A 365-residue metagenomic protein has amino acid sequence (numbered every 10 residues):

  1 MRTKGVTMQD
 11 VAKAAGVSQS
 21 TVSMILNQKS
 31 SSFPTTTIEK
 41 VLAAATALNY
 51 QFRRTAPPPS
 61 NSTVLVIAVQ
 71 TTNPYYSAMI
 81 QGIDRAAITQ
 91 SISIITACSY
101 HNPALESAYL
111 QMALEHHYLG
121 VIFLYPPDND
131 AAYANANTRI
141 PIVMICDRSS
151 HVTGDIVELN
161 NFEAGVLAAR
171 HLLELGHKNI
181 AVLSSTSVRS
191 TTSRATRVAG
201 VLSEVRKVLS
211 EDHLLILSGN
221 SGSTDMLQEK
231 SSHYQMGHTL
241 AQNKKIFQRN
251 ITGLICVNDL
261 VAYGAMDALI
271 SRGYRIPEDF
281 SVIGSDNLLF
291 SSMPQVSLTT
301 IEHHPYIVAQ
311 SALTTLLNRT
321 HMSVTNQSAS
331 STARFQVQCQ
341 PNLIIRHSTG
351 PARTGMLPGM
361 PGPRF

Functional and structural regions predicted by a protein language model:
M1-N61: N-terminal helix-turn-helix DNA-binding module of bacterial transcription factors
M1-T3, T7, S60-R170, E174 (+2 more regions): Alpha-helical recognition/docking segments in bacterial nutrient-uptake and carbohydrate-utilization systems
Q19-S23, P57-T72, N179-S187: Short beta-strand segments enriched in small/hydrophobic residues
K40, P74-T89, A164-L167, T192-I216 (+3 more regions): Short, solvent-exposed amphipathic alpha-helices that sit in or adjacent to ligand/effector-binding or catalytic
A87-C98, L202-Y234: Short beta-strand elements in bilobed, periplasmic/extracellular small-molecule ligand-binding domains
D155-L183, S203, S232-K244, H303-S323: Hydrophobic alpha-helical segments within soluble ligand-binding/sensing domains
A168-D212, S331-S348: An alpha-beta-alpha
H238-F365: Flexible loop/turn connectors
